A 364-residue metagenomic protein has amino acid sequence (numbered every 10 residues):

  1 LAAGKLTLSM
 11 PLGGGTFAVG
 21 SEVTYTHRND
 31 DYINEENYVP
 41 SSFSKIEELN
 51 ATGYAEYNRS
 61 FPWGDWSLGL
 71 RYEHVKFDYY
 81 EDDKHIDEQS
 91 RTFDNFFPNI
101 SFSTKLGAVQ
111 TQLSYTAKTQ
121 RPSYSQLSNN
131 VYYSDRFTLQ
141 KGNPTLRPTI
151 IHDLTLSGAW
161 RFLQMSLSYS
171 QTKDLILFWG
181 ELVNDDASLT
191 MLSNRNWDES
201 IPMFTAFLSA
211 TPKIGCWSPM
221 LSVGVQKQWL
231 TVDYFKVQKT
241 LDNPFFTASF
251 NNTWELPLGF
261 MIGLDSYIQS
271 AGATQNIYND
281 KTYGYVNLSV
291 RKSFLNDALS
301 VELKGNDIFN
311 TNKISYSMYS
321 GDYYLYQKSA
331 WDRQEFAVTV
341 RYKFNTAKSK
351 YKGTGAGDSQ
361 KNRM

Functional and structural regions predicted by a protein language model:
L1-D82, K105, V109-Q110, L163-M165 (+1 more regions): Face-selective signature of the C-terminal outer-membrane beta-barrel domain
L1-T7, S42-I46, N50, R147 (+2 more regions): Outer membrane beta-barrel strand-and-loop segments of large Gram-negative receptors, especially TonB-dependent
G4-M10, G53-R59, I100-T104, L154-W160 (+6 more regions): Residues on the lipid-exposed face of transmembrane beta-strands in outer-membrane beta-barrel proteins
L12, V23-N29, R59-W63, Y72-D78 (+11 more regions): Transmembrane beta-strands of outer-membrane beta-barrel pores
F17-S21, W66-L70, P98, T111-L113 (+7 more regions): Transmembrane beta-strands of outer-membrane beta-barrel proteins
N29-Y38, D78-I86, Y124-Y132, F137-T138 (+7 more regions): Outer-membrane beta-barrel translocator domains and adjoining extracellular loop/strand segments of Gram-negative
K45-E48, E88-R91, T119-K173, M191-F204 (+1 more regions): Outer-membrane beta-barrel signature, preferentially recognizing the C-terminal barrel domain of Gram-negative
I100, L241-M364: Conserved C-terminal beta-signal and adjacent last beta-strands/turns of outer-membrane beta-barrel proteins
